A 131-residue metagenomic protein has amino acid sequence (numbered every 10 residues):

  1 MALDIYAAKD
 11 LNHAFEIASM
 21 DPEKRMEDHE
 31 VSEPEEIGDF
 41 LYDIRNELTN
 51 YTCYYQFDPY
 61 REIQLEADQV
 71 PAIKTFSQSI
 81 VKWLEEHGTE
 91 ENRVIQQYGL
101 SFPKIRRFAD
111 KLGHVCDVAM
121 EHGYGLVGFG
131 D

Functional and structural regions predicted by a protein language model:
M1-Y124, F129-D131: Acidic (Asp/Glu-rich) sequence patches and key acidic residues that form negatively charged surfaces used
